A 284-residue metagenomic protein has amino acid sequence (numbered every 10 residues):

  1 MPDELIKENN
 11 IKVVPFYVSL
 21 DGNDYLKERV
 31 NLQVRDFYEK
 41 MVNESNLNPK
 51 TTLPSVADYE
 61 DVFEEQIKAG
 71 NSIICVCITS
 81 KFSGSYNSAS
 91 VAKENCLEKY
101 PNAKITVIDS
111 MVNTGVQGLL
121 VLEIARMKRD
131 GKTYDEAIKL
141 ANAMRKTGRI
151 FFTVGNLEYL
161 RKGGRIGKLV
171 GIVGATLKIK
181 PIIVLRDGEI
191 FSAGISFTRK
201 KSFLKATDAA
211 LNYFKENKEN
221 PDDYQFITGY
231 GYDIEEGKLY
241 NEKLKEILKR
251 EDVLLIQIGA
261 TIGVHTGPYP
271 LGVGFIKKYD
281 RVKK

Functional and structural regions predicted by a protein language model:
M1-D24, S45, S85-E94, Y100-T106 (+2 more regions): Mixed-charge interfacial surface used for oligomerization/domain docking and macromolecular partner engagement
N23-C75, S80-S88, N95-E98: Class I S-adenosyl-L-methionine
C77-T79, I108-M111: Short beta-strand->loop
